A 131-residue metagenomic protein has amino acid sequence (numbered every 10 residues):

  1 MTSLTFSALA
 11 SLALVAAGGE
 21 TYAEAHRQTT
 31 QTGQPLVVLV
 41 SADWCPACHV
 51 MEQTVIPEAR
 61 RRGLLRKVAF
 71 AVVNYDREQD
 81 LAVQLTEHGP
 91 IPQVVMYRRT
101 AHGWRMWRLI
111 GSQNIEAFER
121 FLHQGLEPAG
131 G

Functional and structural regions predicted by a protein language model:
M1-A16, G131: N-terminal targeting signals for export/organelle localization
A16-E20, V40, L64-D80: Thiol-based oxidoreductase modules, predominantly thioredoxin-like and allied folds used for disulfide exchange
G18-P35: A short beta-strand-turn-helix
Q28, L81-T86: Short amphipathic alpha-helix with an adjacent loop that forms part of the alpha/beta core around
G33-L36, S41-W44, P90: Short pre-active-site segment immediately N-terminal to redox-active cysteine/selenocysteine motifs in thiol-based
C45-H49, V94: The canonical Cys-X-X-Cys-His
H49-L64: Typically the conserved alpha-helix immediately C-terminal to a functionally engaged Cys/Sec in thioredoxin-like
G89-G131: Non-catalytic, surface beta->alpha helical segment in thiol-disulfide oxidoreductase systems
